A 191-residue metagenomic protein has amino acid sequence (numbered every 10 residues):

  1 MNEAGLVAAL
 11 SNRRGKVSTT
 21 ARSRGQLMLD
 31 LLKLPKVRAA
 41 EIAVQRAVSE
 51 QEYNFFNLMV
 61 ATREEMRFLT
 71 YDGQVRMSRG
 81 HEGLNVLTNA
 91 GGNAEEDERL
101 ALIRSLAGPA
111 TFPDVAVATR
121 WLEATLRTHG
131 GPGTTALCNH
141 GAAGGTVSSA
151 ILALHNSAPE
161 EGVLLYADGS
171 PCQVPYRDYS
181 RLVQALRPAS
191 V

Functional and structural regions predicted by a protein language model:
M1-V191: N-terminal nucleophile
